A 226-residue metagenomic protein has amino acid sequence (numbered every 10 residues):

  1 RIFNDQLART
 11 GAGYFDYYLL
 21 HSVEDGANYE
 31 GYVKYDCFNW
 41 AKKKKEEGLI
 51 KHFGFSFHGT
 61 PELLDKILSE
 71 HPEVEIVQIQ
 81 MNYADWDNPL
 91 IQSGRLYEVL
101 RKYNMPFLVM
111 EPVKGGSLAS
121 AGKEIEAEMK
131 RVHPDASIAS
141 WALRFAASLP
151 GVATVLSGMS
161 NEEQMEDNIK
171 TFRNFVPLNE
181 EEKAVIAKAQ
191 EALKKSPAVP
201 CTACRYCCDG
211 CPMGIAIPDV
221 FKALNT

Functional and structural regions predicted by a protein language model:
I2-L7, W40: Short, well-ordered amphipathic alpha-helical segments that serve as non-catalytic structural scaffolds within diverse
D5-N28: Active-site groove signature of glycoside hydrolases
L20-P200, Y206-I215, D219: Beta/alpha (TIM)-barrel catalytic core signal, keyed to glycine-rich beta->alpha loops juxtaposed to Asp/Glu that bind
